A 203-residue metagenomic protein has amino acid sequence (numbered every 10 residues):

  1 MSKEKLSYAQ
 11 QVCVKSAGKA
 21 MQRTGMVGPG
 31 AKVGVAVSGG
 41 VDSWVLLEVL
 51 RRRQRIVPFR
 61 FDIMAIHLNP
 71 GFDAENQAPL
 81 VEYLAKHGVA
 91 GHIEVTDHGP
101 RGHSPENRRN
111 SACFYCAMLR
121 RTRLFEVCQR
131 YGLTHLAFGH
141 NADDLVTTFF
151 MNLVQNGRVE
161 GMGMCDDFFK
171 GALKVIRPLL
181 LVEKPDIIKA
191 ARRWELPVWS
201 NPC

Functional and structural regions predicted by a protein language model:
S2-M151, Q155-M164, P185-R193: ATP-dependent adenylation/nucleotidyltransferase module used to activate substrates
E94, L196-C203: Conserved S-adenosyl-L-methionine
G161-P185: Short, flexible loop segments at boundaries between secondary-structure elements
